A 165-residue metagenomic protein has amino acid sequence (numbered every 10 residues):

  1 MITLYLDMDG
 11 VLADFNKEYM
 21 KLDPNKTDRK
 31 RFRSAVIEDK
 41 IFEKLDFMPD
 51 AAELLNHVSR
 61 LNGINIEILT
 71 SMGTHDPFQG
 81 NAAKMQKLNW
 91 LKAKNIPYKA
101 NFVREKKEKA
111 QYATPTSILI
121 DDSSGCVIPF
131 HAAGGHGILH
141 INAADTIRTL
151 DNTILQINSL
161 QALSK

Functional and structural regions predicted by a protein language model:
M1-E43, N142: Active-site neighborhood of HAD-like aspartate-dependent phosphohydrolases
T3, N101-F130: Conserved Lys-Pro-Asp/Glu-containing loop-to-beta segment of HAD-superfamily phosphomonoesterases, centered on
D7, L69-S71, I120: Short hydrophobic segments within beta-strands
V11-A13, E18-Y19, S71-H75, K106-K109 (+2 more regions): Short, solvent-exposed loop/turn segments at secondary-structure junctions
S34-E43, I138-L139, A143-N158: A short, conserved beta-to-alpha structural element at the edge of catalytic cores that scaffolds binding
D46-F47, A51-K84, L91: Substrate-recognition element of Asp-dependent hydrolases with the DxDx(T/V) motif
Q86-N101, L155-L163: Structural recognition of alpha->loop->beta junctions
I118-D151: Acidic, Mg2+-coordinating phosphoryl-transfer loop and its flanking beta/alpha structural elements, shared across
